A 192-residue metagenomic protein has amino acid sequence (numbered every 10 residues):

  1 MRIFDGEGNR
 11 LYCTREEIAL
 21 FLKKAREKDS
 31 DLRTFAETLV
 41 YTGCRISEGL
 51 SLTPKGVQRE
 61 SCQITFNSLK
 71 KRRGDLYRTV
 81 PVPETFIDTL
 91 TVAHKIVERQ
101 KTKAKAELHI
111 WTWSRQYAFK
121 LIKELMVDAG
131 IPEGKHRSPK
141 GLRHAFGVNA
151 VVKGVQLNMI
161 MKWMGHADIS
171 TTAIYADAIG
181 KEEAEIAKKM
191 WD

Functional and structural regions predicted by a protein language model:
M1-Y12, W191-D192: C-terminal secondary-structure termini that scaffold catalytic or DNA-interacting sites
R2-D5, L20-F21, S61-T85, R99-K101: Basic, Lys/Arg-rich DNA-contacting stretches centered on the C-terminal catalytic core of tyrosine recombinase systems
E7, R72-V92, K103-E124: C-terminal catalytic core of Y-nucleophile DNA break-rejoin enzymes
L11-I46: Basic, Lys/Arg- and aromatic-enriched nucleic-acid-binding interface segment
A25-L32, T102, A106, K120-K162: Short, basic (Lys/Arg/His-rich) helix/loop patches that form interaction surfaces in the mid-to-C-terminal regions
L39-S61: Short, charged phosphate-coordinating catalytic segments
G56-R59, V155-I174: Short, polar N-cap/turn motifs at the start of nucleic acid-interacting alpha helices
K70-G74, M164, D168-K189: Catalytic-site neighborhood detector that most strongly recognizes the C-terminal catalytic loop/helix of tyrosine
